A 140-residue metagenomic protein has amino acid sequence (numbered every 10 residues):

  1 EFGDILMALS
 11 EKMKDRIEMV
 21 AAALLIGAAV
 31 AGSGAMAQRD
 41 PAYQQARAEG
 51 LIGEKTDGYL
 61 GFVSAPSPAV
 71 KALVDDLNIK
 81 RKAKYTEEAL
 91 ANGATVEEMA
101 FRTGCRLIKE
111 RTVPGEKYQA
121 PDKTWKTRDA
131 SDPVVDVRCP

Functional and structural regions predicted by a protein language model:
E1-L6, K12: Short, Lys/Arg-enriched N-terminal segments with co-localized hydrophobic residues within the first ~10-30 amino acids
L9-A21: Bacterial N-terminal signal peptides that target proteins for export
V20-A31: Bacterial N-terminal signal peptides
A31-A37: Sec/Tat signal peptide C-region and signal peptidase I cleavage site
Q38-A72, E97-P140: Amphipathic, charged alpha-helical segments and their helix-to-coil junctions in extracytoplasmic/peripheral assemblies
V74-N92: Short, well-ordered alpha-helical segments
